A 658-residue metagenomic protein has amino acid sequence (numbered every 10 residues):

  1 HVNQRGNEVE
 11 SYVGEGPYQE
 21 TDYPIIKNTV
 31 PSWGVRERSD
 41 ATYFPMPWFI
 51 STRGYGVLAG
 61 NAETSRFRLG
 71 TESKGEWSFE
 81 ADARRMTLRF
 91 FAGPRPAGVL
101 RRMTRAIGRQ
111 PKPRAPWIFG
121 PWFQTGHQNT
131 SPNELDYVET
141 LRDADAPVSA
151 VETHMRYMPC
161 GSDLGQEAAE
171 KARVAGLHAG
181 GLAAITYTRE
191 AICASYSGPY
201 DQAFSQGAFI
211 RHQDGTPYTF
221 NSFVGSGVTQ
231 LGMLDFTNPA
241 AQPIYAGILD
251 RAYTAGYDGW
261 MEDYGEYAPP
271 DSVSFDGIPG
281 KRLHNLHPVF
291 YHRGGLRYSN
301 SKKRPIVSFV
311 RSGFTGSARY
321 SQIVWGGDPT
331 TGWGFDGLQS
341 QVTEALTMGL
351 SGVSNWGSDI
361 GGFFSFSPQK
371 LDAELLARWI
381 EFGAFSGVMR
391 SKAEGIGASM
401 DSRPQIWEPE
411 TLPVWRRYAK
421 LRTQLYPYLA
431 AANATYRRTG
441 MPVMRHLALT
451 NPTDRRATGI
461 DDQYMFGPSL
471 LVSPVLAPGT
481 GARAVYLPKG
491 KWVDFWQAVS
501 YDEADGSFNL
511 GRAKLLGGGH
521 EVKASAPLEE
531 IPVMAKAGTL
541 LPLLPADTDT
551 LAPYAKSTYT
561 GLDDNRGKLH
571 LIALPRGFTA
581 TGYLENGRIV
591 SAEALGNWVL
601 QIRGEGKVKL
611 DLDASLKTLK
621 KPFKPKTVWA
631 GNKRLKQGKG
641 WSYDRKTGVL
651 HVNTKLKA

Functional and structural regions predicted by a protein language model:
H1-N3, P147-W415, T450-P452, I460 (+2 more regions): Aromatic- and carboxylate-enriched substrate-binding clefts and catalytic-loop regions of carbohydrate-active enzymes
H1-P116, Q124-H127, V138-D143, G517 (+3 more regions): Catalytic and substrate-binding clefts that recognize carbohydrates or anionic sugar/phosphate headgroups
Y43-P47, T52-Y55, T64, R85 (+11 more regions): Extracellular structured ligand-interaction cores
V57, W492-D494, P625-A630: Change to "...patches in solvent-exposed regions of secreted, membrane-anchored, or virion-exposed structural
L296-Y298, P305-V307, G313-G326, M348-S358 (+3 more regions): Catalytic core of carbohydrate-active enzymes
P488, W629-R634: Short strand-turn-strand beta-turns centered on an Asx-Gly dipeptide
V608-K624, A658: Extended Gly/Ser/Thr-rich low-complexity repeat segments, especially those forming or decorating extracellular
K633-K657: Extracellular/luminal ectodomains and secreted, surface-exposed scaffolds of diverse proteins
